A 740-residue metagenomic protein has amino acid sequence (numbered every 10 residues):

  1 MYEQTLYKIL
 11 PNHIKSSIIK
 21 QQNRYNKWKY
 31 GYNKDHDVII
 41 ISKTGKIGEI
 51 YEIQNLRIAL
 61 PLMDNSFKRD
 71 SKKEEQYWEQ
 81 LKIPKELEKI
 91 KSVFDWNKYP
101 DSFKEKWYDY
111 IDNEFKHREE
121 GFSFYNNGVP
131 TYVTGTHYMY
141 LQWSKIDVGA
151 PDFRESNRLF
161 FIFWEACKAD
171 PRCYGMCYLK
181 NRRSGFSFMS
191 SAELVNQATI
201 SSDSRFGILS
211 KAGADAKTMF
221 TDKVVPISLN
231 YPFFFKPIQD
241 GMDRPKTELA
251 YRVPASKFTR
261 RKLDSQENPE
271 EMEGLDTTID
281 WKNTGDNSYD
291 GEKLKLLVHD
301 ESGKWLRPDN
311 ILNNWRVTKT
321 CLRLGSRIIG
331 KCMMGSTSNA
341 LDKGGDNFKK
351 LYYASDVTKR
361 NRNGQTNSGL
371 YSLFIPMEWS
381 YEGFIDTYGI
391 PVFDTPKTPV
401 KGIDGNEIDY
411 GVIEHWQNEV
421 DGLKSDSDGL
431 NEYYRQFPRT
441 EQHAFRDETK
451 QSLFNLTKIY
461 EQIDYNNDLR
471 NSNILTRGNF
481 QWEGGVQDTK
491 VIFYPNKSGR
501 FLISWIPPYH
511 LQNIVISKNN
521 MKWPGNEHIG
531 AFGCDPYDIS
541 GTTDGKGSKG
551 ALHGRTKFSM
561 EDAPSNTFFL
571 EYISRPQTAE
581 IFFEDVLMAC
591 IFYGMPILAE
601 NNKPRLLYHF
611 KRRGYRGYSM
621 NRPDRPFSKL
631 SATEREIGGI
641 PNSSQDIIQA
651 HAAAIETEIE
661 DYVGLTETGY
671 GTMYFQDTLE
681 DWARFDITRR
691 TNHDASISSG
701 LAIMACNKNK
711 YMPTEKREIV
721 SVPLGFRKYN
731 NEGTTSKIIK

Functional and structural regions predicted by a protein language model:
Y2-G175, F685: Pre-P-loop entry segment of helicase/translocase ATPase cores
Y2-K27, V38, T44, S191 (+10 more regions): RNase H-like, metal-dependent nuclease domains and their acidic two-metal-ion catalytic environment used
R172-L194: Walker A/P-loop
G175-C177, R205-G207, L296, P596: Residue-level preference for the first positions of well-ordered beta-strands
Q197-S204: Post-Walker A helix-loop "phosphate-sensing" segment adjacent to the P-loop in P-loop NTPases
R205-G285, I463-D464, R470-I474: Conserved nucleotide-state-sensing and coupling region of NTP-binding domains
R316-I329, G335: Substrate-engagement module of ASCE P-loop NTPases
S619-L665: Short alpha-helix plus adjacent loop in nuclease-associated cores
